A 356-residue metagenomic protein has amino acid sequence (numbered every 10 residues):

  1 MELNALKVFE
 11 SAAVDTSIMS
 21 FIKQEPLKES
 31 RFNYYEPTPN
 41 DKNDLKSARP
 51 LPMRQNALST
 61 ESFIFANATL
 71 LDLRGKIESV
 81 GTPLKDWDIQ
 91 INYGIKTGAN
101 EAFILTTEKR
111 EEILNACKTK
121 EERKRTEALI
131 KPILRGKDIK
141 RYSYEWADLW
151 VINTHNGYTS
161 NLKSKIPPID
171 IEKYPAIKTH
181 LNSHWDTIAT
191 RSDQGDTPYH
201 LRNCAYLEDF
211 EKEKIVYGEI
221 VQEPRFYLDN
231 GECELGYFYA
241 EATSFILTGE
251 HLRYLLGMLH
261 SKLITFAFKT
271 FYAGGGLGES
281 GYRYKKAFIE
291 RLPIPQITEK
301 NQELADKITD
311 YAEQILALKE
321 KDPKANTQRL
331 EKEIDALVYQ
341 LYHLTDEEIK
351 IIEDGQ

Functional and structural regions predicted by a protein language model:
M1-T119, F226-L228, E232-S244, L252 (+2 more regions): Signature of N6-adenine DNA methyltransferases within the class I
L3, I22, H155, Y217-I220 (+2 more regions): Generic beta-strand/beta-sheet core signal
S20-I22, R135, V216, I246-T248 (+1 more regions): Short, well-ordered beta-strand micro-motif
E25, K140-R141, E145, W150-I169 (+3 more regions): Proline-centric
N67-F245: Polyanion-binding catalytic cores of nucleic-acid enzymes and NTP/SAM-utilizing transferases
G75-D88, A176, I289, I294-Q356: Non-catalytic DNA-recognition/assembly elements of restriction-modification systems
T179, I215, R253, G257 (+3 more regions): Feature representing long, continuous alpha-helical segments
H200-R202, G274-E279: Active-site-adjacent structural elements in folded domains
